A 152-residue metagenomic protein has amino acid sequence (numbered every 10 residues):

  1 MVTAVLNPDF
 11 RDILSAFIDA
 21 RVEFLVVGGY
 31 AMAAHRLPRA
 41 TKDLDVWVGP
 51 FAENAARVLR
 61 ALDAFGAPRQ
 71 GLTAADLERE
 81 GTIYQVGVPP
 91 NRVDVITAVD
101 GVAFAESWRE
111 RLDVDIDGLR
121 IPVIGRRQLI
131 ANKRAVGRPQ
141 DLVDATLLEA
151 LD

Functional and structural regions predicted by a protein language model:
M1-D152: Compositionally biased terminal segments of proteins
